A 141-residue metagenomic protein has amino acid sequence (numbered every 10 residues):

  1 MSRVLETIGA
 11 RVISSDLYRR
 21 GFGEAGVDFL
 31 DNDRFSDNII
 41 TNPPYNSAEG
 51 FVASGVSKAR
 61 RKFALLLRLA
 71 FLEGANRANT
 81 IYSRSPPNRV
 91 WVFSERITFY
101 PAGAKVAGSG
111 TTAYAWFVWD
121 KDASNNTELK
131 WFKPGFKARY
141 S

Functional and structural regions predicted by a protein language model:
M1-S141: Class I S-adenosyl-L-methionine-dependent methyltransferase catalytic core
